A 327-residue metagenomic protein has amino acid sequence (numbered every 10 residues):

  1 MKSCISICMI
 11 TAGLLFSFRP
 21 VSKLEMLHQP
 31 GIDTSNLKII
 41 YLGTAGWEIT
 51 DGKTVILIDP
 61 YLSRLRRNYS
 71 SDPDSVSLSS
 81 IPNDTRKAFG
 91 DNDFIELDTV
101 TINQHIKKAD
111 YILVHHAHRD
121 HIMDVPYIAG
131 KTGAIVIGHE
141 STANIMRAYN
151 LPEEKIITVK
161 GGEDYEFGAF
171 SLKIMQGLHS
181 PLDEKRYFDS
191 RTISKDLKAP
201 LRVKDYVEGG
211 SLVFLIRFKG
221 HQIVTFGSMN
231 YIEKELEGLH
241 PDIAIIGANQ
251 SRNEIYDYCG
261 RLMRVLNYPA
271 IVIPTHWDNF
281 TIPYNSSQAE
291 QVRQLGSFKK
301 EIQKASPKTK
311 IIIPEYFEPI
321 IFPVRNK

Functional and structural regions predicted by a protein language model:
C4, I10-M26: Bacterial Sec-dependent signal peptides at the C-terminal "C-region" and cleavage site
L27, T54-L113, H118, F188-A199 (+1 more regions): Pre-active-site segment of Zn-dependent metallo-hydrolases
G31-L37, T50-I56, D164-K173, R217-I223 (+1 more regions): Beta-strand-turn-beta hairpins that frame and shape the catalytic cleft of phosphate-ester-processing enzymes
A45, L65, A117-I122, A143-I145 (+6 more regions): Active-site environment of divalent metal-dependent phosphoester hydrolases
I58-D59, K87-F89, K108-A117, I137-H139 (+4 more regions): Active-site neighborhood of phospho(di)ester-bond hydrolases with catalytic His/Asp-centered motifs
V100-T132, E140-S141, I255-Y256: Di-metal (Zn2+ and/or Mg2+/Mn2+) metal-binding site signature of metallo-dependent hydrolases with the MBL/beta-CASP
I135, N150-D164, G260-K327: Binuclear metal-ion centers of metallo-dependent hydrolases, dominated by the metallo-beta-lactamase
D196-V265: Active-site-proximal loop/helix segments of hydrolase catalytic cores
